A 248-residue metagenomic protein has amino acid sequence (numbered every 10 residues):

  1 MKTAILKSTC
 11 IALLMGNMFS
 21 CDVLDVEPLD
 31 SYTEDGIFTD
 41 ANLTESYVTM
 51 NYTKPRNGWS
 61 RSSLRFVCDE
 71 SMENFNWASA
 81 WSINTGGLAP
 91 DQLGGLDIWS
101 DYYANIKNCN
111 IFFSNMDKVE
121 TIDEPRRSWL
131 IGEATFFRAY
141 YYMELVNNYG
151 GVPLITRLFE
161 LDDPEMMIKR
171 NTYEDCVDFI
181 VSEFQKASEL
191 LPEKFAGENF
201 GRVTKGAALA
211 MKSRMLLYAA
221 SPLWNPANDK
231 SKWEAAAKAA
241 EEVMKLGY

Functional and structural regions predicted by a protein language model:
M1-L29: Bacterial Sec-dependent N-terminal signal peptides
C21-L64, W233: Membrane-proximal, proline-rich intrinsically disordered regions
D40, E45-T49, T53-P55, W77-Y149 (+2 more regions): Conserved, well-structured interaction surfaces
I98-D101, R170-T172, S221-W233: Short coil/turn connectors between adjacent alpha-helices in alpha-solenoid helical repeat scaffolds
V146-N147, P153, Y218-A227: Short coil/turn linking the two alpha-helices of tandem helical-hairpin repeats
Y218-S221, A237-Y248: Polar, glycine-rich mid-to-C-terminal structural blocks that act as macromolecule-binding/assembly scaffolds
